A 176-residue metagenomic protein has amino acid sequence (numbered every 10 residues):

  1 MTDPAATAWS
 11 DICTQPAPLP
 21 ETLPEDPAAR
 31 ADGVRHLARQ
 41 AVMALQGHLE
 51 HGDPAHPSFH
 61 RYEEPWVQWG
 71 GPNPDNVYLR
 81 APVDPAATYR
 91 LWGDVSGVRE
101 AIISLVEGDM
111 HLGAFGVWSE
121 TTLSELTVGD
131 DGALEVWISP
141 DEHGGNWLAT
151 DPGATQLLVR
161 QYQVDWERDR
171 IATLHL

Functional and structural regions predicted by a protein language model:
M1-L176: A compositional/structural signature for long, glycine/proline-rich flexible linkers and loops on extracytoplasmic
